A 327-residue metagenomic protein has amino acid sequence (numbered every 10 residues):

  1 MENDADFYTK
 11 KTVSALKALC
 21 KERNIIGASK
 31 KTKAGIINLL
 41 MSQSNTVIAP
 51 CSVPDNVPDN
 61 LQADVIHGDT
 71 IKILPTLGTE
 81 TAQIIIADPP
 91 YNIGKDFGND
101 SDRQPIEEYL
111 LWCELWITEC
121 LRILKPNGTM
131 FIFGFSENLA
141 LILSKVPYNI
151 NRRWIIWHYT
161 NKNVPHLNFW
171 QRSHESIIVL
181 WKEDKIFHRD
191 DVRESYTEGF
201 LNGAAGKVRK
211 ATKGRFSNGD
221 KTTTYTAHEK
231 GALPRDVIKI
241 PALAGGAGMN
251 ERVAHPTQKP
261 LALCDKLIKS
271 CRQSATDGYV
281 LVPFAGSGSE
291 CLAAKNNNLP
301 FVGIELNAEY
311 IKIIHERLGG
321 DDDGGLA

Functional and structural regions predicted by a protein language model:
M1-P50: Basic helix-extension-helix modules of the SAP/HeH family
C20, V146, L318: Conserved hydrophobic residues forming the short capping helix/wall of the S-adenosyl-L-methionine
G35-I36, F200, E316-R317: Intrinsically disordered, low-complexity repeat segments enriched in small/polar residues
Q43, E183-I186, D321: Phosphate/oxyanion-binding loops and surfaces in catalytic or ligand/nucleic-acid-binding neighborhoods
Q43, S270, R317: Active-site catalytic microenvironments for nucleophilic, acid-base chemistry
I48-P54, D190-S195, G325-A327: Short, flexible loop/turn segments with low-complexity composition
D55-N60, H315-A327: Short, conserved SAM-binding/catalytic segment of Class I S-adenosyl-L-methionine-dependent methyltransferases
N56-I304, E309-I313: Core catalytic lobe of class I
